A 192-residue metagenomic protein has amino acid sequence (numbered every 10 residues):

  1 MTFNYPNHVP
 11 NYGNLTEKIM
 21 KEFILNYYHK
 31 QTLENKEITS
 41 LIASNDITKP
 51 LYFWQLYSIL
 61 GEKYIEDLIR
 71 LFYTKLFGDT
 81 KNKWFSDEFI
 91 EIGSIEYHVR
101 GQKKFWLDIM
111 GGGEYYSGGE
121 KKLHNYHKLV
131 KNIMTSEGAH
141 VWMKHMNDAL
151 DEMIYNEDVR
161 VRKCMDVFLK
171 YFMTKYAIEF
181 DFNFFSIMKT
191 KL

Functional and structural regions predicted by a protein language model:
T2-L192: Core of compact, soluble alpha-helical bundle domains
